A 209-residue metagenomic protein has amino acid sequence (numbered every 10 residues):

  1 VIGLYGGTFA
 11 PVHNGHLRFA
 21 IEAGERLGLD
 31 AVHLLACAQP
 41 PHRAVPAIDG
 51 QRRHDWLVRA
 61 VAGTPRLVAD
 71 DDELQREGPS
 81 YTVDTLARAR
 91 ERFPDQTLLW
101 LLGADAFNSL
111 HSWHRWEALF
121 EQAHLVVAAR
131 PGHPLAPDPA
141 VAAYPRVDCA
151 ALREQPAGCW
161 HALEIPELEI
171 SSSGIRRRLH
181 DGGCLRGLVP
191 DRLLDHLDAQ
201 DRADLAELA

Functional and structural regions predicted by a protein language model:
V1-A209: Nucleotidyltransferase catalytic core that binds NTPs
